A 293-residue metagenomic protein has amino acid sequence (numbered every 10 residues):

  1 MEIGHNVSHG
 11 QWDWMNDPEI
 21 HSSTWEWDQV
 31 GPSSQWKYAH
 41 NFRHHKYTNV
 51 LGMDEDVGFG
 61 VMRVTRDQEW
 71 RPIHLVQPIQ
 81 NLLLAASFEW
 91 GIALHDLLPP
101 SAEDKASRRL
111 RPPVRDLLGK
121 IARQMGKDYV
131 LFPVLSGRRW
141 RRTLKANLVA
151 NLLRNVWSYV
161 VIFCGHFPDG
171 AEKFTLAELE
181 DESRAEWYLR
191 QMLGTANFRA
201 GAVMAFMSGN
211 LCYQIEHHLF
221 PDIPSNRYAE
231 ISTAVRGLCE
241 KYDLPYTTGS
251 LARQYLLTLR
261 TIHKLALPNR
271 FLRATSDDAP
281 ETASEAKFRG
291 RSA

Functional and structural regions predicted by a protein language model:
M1-P112, L179-N269: Membrane-embedded catalytic scaffold of the fatty acid hydroxylase/desaturase
G4, S8-H9, D13, F132 (+3 more regions): Membrane-water interface at transmembrane helix exits
L75-W90, P112-V160: Alpha-helical bilayer-embedded segments of polytopic membrane proteins, i.e., transmembrane/intramembrane helices
A85-L97, S158-A177: Transmembrane alpha-helix/helix-exit interface in multi-pass inner-membrane proteins
S101-A122, P133-A146, P168, E172 (+4 more regions): Short amphipathic, positively biased membrane-proximal segments that drive organelle/inner-membrane targeting
Y129, V134, N147-N151, F163-G165 (+5 more regions): Active-site proximal loops enriched in glycine and acidic residues that flank catalytic Cys/His/Asp and coordinate
V149-F163, F167-P168, V235-P245, H263: C-terminal, active-site-flanking charged/polar segments
T275-A293: Intrinsic disorder at enzyme termini
